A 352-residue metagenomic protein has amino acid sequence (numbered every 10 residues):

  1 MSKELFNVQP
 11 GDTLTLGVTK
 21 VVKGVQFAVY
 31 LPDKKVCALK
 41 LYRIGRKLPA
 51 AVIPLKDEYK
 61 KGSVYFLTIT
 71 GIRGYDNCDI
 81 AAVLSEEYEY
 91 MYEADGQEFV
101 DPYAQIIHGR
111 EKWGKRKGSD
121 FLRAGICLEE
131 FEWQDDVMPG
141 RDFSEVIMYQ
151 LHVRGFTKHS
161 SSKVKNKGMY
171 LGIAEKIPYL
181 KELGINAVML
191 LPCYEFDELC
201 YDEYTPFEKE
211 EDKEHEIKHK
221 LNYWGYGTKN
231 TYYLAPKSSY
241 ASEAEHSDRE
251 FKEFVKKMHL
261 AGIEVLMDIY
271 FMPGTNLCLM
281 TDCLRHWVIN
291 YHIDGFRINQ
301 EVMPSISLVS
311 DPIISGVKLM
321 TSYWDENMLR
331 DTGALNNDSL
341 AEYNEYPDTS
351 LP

Functional and structural regions predicted by a protein language model:
M1-V22, G62-V64, G71-Q150, T157-V164: The feature marks proteins involved in alpha-glucan
K23-F27: Structural beta-strand segments of beta-rich domains
V29, L151, L180, L190 (+3 more regions): Conserved, mostly hydrophobic/aromatic
Y30-V36: Short proline/glycine-enriched turn/loop motifs at strand-loop junctions of beta-rich domains
I147-Y149, V188-L190, V265-M267, F296 (+1 more regions): Hydrophobic faces of well-ordered beta-strands that scaffold small-molecule active sites in alpha/beta enzyme cores
S162-M169, C200-L260, F271-N290: Aromatic- and acidic-residue-enriched carbohydrate-binding clefts of CAZyme catalytic domains
E175-C193: Catalytic domains of carbohydrate-active enzymes, especially glycoside hydrolases
C283-R285, I289-P352: Active-site-proximal helices and loops of the catalytic beta/alpha 8
